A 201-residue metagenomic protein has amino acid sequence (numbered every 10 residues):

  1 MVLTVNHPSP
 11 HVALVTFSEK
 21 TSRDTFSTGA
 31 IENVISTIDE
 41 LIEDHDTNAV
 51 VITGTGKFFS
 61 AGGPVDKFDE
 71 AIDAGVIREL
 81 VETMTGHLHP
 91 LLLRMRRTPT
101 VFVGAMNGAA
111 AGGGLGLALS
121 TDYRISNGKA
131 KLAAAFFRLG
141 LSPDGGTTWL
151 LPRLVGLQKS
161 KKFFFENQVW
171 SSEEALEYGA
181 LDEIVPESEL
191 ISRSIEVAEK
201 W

Functional and structural regions predicted by a protein language model:
M1-T55, L93: Conserved CoA-thioester-binding segment of acyl-CoA-metabolizing enzymes
V15, V34, I52, P64 (+3 more regions): Terminal peptide-recognition signature
F17-T21, I72, M106, G179: Short, histidine-centered active-site or binding-site loop motifs used for metal coordination, general acid-base
A30-V34, M84-H87, L190: Hydrophobic alpha-helical membrane-association signature
G54-L91: Glycine- (often His-adjacent) and acidic-residue-rich active-site loop that binds/positions the CoA thioester
L93-W201: Crotonase-fold acyl-CoA enzyme core
